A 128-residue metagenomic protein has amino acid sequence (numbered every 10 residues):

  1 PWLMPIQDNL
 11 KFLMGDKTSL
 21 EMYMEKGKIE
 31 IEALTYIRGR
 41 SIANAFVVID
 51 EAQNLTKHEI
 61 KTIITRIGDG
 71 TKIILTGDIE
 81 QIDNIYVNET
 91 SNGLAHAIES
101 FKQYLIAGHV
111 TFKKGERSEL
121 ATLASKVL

Functional and structural regions predicted by a protein language model:
P1-F46, N54-L128: Conserved helicase motor core of SF1/SF2 NTP-dependent helicases
D50: Walker B catalytic carboxylates
